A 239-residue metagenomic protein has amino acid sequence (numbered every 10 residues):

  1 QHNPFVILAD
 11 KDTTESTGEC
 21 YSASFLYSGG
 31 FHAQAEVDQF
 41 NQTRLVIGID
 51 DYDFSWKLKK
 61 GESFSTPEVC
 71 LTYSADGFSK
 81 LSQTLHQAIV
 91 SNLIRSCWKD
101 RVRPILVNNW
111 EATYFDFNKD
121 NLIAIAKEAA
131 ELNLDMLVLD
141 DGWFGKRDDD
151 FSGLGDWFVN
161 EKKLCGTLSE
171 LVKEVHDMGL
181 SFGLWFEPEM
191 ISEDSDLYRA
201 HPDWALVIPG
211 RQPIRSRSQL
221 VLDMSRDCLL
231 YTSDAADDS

Functional and structural regions predicted by a protein language model:
Q1-I89: N-terminal accessory beta-strand-rich subdomains and adjacent acidic, glycine-rich linkers that precede catalytic cores
A9, L139, A236-D237: Intrinsic disorder/low-complexity signal
E15, F25, V37-N41, G48-D50 (+5 more regions): A generic structural signal for short, solvent-exposed coil/turn residues that cap or connect secondary-structure
S65, E111, G179, A236-D237: Generic short alpha-helical hydrophobic face used as a protein-protein interaction/packing hotspot
T66-P67, G145, S239: Hydrophobic positions within alpha-helical membrane elements
I89-W98: Long, charged amphipathic helices and adjacent flexible linkers at domain junctions
D100-L230: Aromatic-lined carbohydrate-binding/catalytic grooves of carbohydrate-active enzymes
Y231-S239: Single conserved hydrophobic/aromatic residue that forms the stacking wall/gate of nucleotide- or nucleobase-binding
